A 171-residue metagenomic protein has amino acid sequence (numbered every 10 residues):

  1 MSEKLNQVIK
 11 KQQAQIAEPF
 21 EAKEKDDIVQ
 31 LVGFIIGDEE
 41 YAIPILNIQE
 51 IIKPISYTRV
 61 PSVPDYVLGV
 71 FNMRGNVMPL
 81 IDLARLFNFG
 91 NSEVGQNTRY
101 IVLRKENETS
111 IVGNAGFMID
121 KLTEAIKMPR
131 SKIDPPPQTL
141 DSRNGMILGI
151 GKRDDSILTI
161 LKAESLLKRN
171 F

Functional and structural regions predicted by a protein language model:
M1-F171: An acidic, low-aromatic, low-complexity terminal/linker signal
